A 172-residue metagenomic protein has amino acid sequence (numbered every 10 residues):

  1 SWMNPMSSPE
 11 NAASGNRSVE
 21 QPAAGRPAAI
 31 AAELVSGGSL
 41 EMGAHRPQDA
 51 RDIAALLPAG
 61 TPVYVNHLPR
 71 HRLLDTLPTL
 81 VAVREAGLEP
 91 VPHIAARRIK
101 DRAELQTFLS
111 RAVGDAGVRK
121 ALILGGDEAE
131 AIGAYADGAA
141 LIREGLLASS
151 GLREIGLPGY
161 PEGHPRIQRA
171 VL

Functional and structural regions predicted by a protein language model:
S7-S8, G15: Intrinsically disordered, low-complexity segments enriched in small polar residues
A12-A13, A23: Ala/Thr-enriched low-complexity intrinsically disordered regions
G15-N16, R26: Compositionally biased non-globular segments, especially hydrophobic aliphatic-rich helices of signal peptides
P27-L172: Active-site beta->alpha loop and helix N-cap motifs at the rims of alpha/beta catalytic domains
